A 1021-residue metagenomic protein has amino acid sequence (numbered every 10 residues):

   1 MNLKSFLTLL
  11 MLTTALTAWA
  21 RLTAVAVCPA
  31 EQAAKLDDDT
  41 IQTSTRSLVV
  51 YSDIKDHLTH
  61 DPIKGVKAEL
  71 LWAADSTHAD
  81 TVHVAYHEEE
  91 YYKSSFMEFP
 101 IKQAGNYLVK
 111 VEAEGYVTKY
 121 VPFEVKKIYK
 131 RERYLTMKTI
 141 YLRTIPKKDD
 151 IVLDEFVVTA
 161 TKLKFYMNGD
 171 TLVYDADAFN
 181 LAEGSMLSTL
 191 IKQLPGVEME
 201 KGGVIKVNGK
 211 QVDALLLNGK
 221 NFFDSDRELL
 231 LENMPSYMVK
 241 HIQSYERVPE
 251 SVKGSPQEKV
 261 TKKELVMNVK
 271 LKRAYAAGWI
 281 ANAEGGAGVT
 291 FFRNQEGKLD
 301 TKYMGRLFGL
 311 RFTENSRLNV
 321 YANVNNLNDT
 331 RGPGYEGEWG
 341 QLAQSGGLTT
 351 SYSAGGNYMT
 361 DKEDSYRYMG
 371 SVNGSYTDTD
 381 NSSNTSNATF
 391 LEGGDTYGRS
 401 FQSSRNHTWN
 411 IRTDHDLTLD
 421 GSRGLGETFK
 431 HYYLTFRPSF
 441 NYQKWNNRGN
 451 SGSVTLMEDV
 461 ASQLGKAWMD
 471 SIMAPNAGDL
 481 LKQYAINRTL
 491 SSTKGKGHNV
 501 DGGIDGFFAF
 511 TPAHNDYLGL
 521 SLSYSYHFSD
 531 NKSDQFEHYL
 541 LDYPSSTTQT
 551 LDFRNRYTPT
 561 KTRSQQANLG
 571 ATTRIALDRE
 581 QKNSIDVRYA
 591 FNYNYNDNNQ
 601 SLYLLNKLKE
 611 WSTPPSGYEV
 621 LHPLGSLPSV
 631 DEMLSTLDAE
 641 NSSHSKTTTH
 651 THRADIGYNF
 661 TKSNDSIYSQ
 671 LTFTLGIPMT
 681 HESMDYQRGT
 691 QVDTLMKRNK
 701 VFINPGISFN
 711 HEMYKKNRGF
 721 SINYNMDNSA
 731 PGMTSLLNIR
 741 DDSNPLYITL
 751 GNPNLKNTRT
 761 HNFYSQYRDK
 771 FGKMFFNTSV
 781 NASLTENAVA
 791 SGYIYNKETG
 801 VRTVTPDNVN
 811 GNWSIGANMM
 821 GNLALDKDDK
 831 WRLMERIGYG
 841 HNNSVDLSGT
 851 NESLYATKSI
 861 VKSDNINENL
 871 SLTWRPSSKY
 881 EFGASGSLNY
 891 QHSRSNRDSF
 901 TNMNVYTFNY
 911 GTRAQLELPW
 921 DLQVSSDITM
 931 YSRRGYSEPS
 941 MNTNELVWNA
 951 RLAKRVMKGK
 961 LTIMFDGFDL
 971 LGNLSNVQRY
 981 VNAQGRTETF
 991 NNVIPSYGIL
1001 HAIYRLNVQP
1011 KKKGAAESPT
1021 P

Functional and structural regions predicted by a protein language model:
V25-P29, L36-D39, E69, A113-E114 (+5 more regions): Short, acidic, small-residue-rich periplasmic hinge/interaction motif at the N-terminus of Gram-negative outer-membrane
T40, Y51-K64, K162: Structural motif
T59-D80, M167: Short, ordered, surface-exposed loop/turn motifs in non-cytosolic proteins
T77-H78, N106-K127: A short, solvent-exposed loop/turn motif at the edges and junctions of modular extracellular/periplasmic domains
E90-N106, E114, A182, P235-S236: Short Pro-Gly-centered beta-turn/loop motif in secreted/extracellular proteins
S188-F223, K240-H241, P249-T261, N268-K270: Extracytoplasmic beta-strand/coil segments of soluble accessory domains associated with Gram-negative outer-membrane
N221-P249, Y303-M304, E314: Short acidic/polar hinge/loop motifs at secondary-structure boundaries that mediate gating or recognition
S225-E228, E250-T301, N315-P1021: Primarily recognizes Gram-negative and organellar outer-membrane beta-barrels
